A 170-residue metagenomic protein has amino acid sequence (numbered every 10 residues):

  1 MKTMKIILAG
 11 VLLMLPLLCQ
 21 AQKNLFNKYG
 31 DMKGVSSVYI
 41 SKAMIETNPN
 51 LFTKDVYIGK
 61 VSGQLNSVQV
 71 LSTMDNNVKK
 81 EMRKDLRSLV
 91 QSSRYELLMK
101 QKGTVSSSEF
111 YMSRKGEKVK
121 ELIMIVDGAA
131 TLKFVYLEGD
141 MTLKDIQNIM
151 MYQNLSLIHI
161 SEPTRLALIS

Functional and structural regions predicted by a protein language model:
M1-K28: Bacterial Sec-dependent N-terminal signal peptides
L25-D85: Early exported N-terminus immediately downstream of N-terminal targeting peptides
S62, R83, R87, L143-M150: Extracytoplasmic/secreted envelope proteins and their assembly/folding machinery, especially bacterial periplasmic
L65-V68, S107-S108, V119-E121, T131-L132: Short, surface-exposed beta-edge/turn micro-motifs
S67-E109: Mid-chain, structured segments of secreted extracytoplasmic proteins
S113-T142: A short, solvent-exposed beta-edge/loop patch
Y136-L157, S161: C-terminal partner/receptor-binding element of secreted or periplasmic proteins
I158-S170: Single conserved hydrophobic/aromatic residue that forms the stacking wall/gate of nucleotide- or nucleobase-binding
